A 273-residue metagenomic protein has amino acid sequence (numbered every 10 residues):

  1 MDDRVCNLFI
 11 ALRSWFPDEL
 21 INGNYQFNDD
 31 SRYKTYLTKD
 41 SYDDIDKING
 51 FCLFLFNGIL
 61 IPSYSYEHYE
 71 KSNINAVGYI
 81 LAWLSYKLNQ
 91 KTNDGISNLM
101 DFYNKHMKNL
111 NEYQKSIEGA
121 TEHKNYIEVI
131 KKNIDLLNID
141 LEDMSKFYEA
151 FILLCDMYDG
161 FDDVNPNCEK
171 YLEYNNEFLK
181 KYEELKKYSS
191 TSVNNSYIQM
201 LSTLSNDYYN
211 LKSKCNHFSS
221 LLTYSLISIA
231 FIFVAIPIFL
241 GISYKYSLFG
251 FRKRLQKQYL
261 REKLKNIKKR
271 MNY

Functional and structural regions predicted by a protein language model:
M1-L221: N-terminal targeting/regulatory segments, especially signal peptides of secretory and single-pass membrane glycoproteins
C215-Y273: C-terminal single-pass transmembrane alpha-helix
